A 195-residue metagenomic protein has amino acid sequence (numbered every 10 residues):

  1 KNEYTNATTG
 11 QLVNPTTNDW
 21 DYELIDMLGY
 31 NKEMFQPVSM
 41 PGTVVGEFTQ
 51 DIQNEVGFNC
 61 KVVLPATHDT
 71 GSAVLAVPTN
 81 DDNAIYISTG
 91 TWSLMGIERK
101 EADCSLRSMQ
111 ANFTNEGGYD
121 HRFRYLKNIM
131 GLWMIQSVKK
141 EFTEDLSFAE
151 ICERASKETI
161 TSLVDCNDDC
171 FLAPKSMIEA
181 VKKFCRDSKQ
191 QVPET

Functional and structural regions predicted by a protein language model:
K1, N14-D19, D26-M27, Q50-T195: Active-site core segments that coordinate phosphate-bearing ligands/cofactors across diverse enzyme families
N2-A7: Nucleotide/phosphate-binding loop and acidic/charged catalytic motifs in nucleotide-binding or -utilizing enzymes
T8-V13, E33-P41: A glycine-/small-polar-enriched, mobile loop at the entrance of the PLP active site in fold-type I
M40-F48: Glycine-rich phosphate-binding loops at beta-strand->alpha-helix junctions
